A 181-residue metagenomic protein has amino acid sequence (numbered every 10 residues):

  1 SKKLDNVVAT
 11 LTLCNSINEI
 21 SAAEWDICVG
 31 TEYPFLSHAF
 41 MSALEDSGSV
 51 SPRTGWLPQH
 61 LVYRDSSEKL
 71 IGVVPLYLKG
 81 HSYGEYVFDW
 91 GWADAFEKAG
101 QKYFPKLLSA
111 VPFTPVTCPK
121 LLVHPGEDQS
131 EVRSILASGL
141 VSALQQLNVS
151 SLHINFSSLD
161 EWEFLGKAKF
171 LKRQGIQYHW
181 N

Functional and structural regions predicted by a protein language model:
S1-N181: N-acyltransferase acceptor-side catalytic subdomain
